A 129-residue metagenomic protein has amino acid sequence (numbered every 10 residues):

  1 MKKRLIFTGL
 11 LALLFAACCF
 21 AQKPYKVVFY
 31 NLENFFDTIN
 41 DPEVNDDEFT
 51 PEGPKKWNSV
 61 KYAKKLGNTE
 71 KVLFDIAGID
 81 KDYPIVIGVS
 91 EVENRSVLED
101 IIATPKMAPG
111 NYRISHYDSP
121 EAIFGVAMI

Functional and structural regions predicted by a protein language model:
M1-K23: Bacterial Sec-dependent N-terminal signal peptides
F20-P105, N111, S115-V126: N-terminal, active-site-proximal structural segment of metallo-dependent hydrolase catalytic domains
